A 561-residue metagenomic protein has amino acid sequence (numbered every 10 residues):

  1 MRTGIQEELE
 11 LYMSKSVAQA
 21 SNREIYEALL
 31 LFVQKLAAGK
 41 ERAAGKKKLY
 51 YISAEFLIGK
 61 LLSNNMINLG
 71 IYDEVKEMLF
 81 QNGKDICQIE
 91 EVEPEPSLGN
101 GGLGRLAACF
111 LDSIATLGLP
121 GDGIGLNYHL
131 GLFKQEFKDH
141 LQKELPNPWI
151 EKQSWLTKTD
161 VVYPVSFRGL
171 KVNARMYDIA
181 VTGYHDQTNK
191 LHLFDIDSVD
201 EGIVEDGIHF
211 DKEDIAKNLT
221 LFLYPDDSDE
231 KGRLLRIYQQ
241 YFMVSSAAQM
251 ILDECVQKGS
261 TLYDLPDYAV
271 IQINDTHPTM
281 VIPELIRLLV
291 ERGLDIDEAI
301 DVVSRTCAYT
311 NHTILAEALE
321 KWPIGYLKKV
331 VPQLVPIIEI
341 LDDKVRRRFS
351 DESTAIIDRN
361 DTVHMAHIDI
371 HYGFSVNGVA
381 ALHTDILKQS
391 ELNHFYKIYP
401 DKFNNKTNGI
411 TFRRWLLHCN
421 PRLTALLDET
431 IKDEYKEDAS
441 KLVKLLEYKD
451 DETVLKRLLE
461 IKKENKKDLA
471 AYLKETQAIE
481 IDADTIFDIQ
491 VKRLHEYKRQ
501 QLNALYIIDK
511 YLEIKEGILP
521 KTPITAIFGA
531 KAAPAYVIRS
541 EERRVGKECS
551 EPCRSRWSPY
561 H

Functional and structural regions predicted by a protein language model:
M1-K40: N-terminal-proximal low-complexity accessory segments that begin disordered and transition into the first
S21, A28-L29, L117, G123 (+3 more regions): Extended, Lys/Arg-enriched charged tracts that mediate electrostatic binding to polyanionic substrates
L31-E90, I203-K217, F242-Y263: Conserved oxyanion/phosphate-binding beta-strand-loop segments in alpha/beta enzyme cores
K46-K48, W155-N274, W322-V379, E391-R493 (+3 more regions): Active-site cores of enzymes that catalyze phosphoryl transfer or operate on phosphate-rich substrates
V92-G131: TRNA-binding/sensing appendages of the translation machinery
E95, G118, L132, V244-G325: An amphipathic, hydrophobic-aromatic interaction surface with interspersed Lys/Arg that forms lipid/phosphate-bearing
C307, I314, K467-R544: Long, K/E/R/D-enriched contiguous segments that form extended
E542, G546-H561: Positively charged, low-complexity/disordered segments
